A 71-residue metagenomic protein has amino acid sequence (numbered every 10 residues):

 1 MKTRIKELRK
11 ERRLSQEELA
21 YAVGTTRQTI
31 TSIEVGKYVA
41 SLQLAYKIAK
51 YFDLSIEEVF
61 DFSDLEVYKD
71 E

Functional and structural regions predicted by a protein language model:
T3-A22: Short basic helix-loop element that most often maps to the first helix and adjoining turn of HTH DNA-binding modules
E17, Q28, E57: Key DNA-contact positions within bacterial/archaeal DNA-binding proteins
A20, T31-S32, K47: Alpha-helical and His/Cys-centered functional microenvironments
T25-Y38: Recognition helix of helix-turn-helix/homeodomain-like DNA-binding domains that insert into the DNA major groove
V35, L54, D64: Short, conserved catalytic or interaction motifs in soluble domains
Q43-E58: DNA major-groove recognition helix of helix-turn-helix/homeodomain DNA-binding modules
F60-E71: Short, charged recognition helix plus adjacent turn of helix-turn-helix-like nucleic-acid-binding domains
